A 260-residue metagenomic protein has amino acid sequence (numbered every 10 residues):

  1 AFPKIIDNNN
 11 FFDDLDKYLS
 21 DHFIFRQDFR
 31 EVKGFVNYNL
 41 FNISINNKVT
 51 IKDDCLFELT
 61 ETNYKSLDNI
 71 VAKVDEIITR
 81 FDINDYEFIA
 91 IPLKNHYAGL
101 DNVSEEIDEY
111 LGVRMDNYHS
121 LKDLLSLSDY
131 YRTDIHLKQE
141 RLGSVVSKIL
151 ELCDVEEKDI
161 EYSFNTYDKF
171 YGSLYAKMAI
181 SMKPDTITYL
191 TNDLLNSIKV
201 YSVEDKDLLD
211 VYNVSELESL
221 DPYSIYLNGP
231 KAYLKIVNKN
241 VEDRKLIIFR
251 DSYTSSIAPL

Functional and structural regions predicted by a protein language model:
A1-L260: Extracellular glycan-modifying ectodomains
